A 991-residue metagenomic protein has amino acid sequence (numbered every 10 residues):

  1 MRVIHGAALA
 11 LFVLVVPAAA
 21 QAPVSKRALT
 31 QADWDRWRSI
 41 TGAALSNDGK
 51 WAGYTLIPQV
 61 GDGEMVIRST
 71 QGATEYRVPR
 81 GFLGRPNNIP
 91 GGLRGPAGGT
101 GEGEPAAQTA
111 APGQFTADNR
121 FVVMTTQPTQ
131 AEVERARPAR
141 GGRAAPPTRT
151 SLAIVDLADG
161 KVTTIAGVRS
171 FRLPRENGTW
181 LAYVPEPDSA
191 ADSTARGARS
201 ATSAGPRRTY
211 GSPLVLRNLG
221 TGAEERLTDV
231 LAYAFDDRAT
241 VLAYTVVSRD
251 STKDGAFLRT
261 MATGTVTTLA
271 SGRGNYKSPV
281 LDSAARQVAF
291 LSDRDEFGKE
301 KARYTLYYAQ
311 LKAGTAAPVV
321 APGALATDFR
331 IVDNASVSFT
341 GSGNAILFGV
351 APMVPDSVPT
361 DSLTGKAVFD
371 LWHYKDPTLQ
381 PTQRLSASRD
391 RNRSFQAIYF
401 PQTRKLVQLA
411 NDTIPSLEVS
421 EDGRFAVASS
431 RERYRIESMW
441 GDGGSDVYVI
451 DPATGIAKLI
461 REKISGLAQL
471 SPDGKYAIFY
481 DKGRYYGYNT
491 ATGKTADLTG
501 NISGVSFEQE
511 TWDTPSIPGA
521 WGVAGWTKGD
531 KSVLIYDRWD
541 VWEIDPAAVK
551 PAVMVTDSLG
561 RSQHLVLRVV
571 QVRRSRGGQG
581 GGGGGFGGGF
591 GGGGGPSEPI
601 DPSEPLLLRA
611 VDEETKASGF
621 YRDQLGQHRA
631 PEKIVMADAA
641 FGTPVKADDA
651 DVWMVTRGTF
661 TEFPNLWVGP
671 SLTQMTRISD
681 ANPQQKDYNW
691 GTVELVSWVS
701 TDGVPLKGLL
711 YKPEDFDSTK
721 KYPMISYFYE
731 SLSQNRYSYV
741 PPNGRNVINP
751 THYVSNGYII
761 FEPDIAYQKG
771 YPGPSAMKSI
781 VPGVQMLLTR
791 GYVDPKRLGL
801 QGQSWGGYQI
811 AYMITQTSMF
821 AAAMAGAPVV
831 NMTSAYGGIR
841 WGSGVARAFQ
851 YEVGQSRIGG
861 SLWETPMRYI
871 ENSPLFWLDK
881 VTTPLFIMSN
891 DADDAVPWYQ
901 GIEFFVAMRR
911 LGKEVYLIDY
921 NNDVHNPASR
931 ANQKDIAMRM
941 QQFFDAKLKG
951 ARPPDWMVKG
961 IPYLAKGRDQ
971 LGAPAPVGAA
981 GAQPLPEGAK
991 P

Functional and structural regions predicted by a protein language model:
M1-A8: Bacterial N-terminal signal peptides that target proteins for export
A8, A19-P664, V668-G669, P953-P954 (+2 more regions): Beta-propeller folds
V15-P17: N-terminal signal peptide c-region/cleavage motif recognized by signal peptidases
Q396, L666, W698, G708 (+4 more regions): Conserved hydrophobic/aromatic pocket- or pore-lining residues that grip, position, or stack substrates in active sites
R431, V611, G658, Y727-S731 (+2 more regions): Glycine-rich His-Gly loop
I678-K720: N-terminal cap/lid segment of alpha/beta-hydrolase-fold proteins
K712, K720-S731: Short beta-strand element of the alpha/beta-hydrolase
Y727, Y737-P991: Active-site-proximal cap/loop segments of hydrolase catalytic domains
